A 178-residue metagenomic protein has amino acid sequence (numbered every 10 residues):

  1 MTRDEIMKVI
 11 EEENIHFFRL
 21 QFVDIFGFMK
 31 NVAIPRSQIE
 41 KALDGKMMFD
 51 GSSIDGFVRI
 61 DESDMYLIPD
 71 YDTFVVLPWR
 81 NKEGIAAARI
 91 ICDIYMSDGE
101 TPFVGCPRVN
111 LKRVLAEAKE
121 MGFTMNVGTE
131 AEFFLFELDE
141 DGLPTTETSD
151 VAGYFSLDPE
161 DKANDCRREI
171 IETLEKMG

Functional and structural regions predicted by a protein language model:
M1-G178: Glycine-rich, acidic/polar active-site loops that bind/position phosphate-bearing ligands
